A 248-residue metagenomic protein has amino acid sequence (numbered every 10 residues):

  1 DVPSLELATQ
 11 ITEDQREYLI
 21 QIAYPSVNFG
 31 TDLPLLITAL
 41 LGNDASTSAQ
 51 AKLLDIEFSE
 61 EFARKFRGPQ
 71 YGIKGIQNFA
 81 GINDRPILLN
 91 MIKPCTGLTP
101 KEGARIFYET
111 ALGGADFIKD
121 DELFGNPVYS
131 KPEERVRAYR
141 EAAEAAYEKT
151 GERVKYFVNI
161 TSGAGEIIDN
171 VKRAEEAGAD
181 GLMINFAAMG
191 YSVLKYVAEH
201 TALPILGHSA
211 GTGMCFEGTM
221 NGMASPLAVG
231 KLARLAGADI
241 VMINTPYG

Functional and structural regions predicted by a protein language model:
D1-A111: N-terminal capping/small domains of soluble enzymes
P69-F79, G125-A146, E166, F186-A202 (+1 more regions): Active-site-adjacent beta->alpha loops and helix N-cap segments on the catalytic face of soluble alpha/beta enzymes
P86-A104, V154-E166, T212-S225: Active-site mouth loops of central-metabolism enzymes
P86-K93, I118-D120, V154-I160, L182-I184 (+2 more regions): Hydrophobic faces of well-ordered beta-strands that scaffold small-molecule active sites in alpha/beta enzyme cores
N90, G97-F124, S130-P132, A143 (+2 more regions): Phosphate-binding glycine-rich loops and their immediate beta-loop-alpha structural context
E102-G113, R135-Y147, V193-E199, P226-L235: Structured alpha-helical segments in the cores of large, soluble enzyme domains
R135, Y139, A143-V154, V158 (+1 more regions): N-terminal active-site wall of soluble small-molecule enzyme domains
D169-V171, A177, G181-G248: Catalytic alpha/beta core domains of metabolic enzymes, predominantly
